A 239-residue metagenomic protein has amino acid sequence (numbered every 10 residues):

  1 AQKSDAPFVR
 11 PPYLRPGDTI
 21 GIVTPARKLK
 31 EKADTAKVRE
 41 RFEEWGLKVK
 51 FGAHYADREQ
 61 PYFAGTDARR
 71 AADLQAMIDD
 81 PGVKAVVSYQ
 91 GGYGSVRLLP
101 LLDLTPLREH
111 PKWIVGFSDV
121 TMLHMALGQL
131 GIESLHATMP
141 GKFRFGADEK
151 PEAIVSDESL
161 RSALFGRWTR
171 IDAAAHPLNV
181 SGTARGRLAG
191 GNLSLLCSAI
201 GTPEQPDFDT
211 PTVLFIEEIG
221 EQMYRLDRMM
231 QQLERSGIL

Functional and structural regions predicted by a protein language model:
K3-G82: ATP/NTP phosphate-donor binding region
F8, P100-L102, H124, G131-E133 (+3 more regions): Mature catalytic domains of secreted/periplasmic carbohydrate-active enzymes
A85-V87, V115, V213-F215: Structural motif
V87-V96, L101, F117: N-terminal glycine-rich "phosphate-gripper" loop used for MgATP/nucleotide binding and carboxylate activation
L102-A126, E133-M139: Short, acidic/small-residue loops that bind anionic groups at enzyme active sites
E133-G201: Conserved anion/nucleotide-ligand pocket segment
D207-L239: Internal helical hairpin/lid segments
